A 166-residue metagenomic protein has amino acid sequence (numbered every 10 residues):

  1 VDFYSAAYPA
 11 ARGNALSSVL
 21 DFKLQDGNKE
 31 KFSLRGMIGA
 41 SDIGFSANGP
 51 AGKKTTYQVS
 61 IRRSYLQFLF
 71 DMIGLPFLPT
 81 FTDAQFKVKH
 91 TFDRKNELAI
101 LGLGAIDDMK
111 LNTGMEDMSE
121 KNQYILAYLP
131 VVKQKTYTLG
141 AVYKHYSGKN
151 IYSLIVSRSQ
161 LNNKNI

Functional and structural regions predicted by a protein language model:
V1, L34-I38, V59-I61, I100-G102 (+1 more regions): Membrane-embedded beta-strand positions of outer-membrane beta-barrel proteins
V1-S33, G44: A beta-strand signature from Gram-negative outer-membrane beta-barrel systems, especially the internal plug domain
F3-Y4, N28-E30, F68-M72, T82 (+2 more regions): Extracytoplasmic loops and strand-loop junctions of Gram-negative outer membrane beta-barrel proteins
S5-A7, L24-D26, I38-D42, A51 (+4 more regions): Transmembrane beta-strands of outer-membrane beta-barrel pores
R12, M37-G39, P76-T80, L129-K135 (+1 more regions): Short sequence motifs at beta-strands and strand-loop junctions characteristic of Gram-negative outer-membrane
L16-S18, F32, I38-F45, T82-F86 (+2 more regions): Hydrophobic, lipid-facing positions within transmembrane beta-strands of outer-membrane proteins
E30-L34, K53-Y57, R94-L98, G148-L154: Outer-envelope beta-barrel architecture signal
E97-Y146, Y152, R158-I166: Flexible loop and strand-edge segments within Gram-negative outer membrane beta-barrel domains
